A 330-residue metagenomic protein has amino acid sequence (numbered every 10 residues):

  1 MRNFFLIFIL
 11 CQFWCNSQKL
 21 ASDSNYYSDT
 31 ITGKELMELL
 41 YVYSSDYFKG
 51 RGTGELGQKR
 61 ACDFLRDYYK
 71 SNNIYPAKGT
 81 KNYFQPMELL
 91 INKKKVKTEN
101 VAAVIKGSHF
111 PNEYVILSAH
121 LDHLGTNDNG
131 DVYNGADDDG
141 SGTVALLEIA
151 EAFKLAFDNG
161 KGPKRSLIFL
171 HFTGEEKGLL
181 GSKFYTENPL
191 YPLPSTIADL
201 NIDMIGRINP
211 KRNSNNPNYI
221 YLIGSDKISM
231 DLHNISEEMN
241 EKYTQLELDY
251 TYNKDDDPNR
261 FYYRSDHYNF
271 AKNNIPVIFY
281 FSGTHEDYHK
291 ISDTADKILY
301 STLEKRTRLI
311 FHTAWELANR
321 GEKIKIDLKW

Functional and structural regions predicted by a protein language model:
M1-S24: Bacterial Sec-dependent N-terminal signal peptides
L20-A21, N25, T30-R60, N72 (+2 more regions): N-terminal capping segment at the start of a domain
D23, F281-W330: His/Asp/Glu-rich mid-to-C-terminal helical/loop segments that flank catalytic regions of hydrolases
I31, E35-V42, L56-S71, N82 (+7 more regions): Extracytoplasmic/secreted proteins, especially bacterial periplasmic and envelope-associated proteins
Y43, Y69, I91-N127: Acidic/His- and Gly-rich active-site-bordering loop/insert found across diverse amide/peptide-bond hydrolases
R51-I105: A non-catalytic alpha/beta surface segment that caps or lines the substrate-entry region of metallo-dependent hydrolase
V101-A103, L117, D122-H123, N127-K177 (+1 more regions): Alpha-helical metal-binding/catalytic segments enriched in His/Glu/Asp
F172-F279, K325: Metal-dependent peptidase/peptidase-like ectodomains
